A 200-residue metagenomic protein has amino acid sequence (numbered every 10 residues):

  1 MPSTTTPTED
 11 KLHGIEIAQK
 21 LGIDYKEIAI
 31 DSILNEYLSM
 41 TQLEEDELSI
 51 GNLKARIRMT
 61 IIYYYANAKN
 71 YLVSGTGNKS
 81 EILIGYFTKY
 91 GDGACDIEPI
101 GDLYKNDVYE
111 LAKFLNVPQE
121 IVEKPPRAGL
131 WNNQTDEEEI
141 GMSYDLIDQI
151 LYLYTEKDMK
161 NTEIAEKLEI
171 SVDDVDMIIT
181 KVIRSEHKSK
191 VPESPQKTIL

Functional and structural regions predicted by a protein language model:
M1-L83, I164: ATP-dependent adenylation/nucleotidyltransferase module used to activate substrates
P7, E36-Y37, G85, W131 (+2 more regions): Short Asp/Glu-rich motifs
L21, M40, E44, Y65-K69 (+8 more regions): Change "in soluble alpha/beta enzymes" to "in soluble alpha/beta proteins
D31, K79, P125, K167 (+1 more regions): Residue-level "edge-of-site" marker
S32, L48, I57-T60, L103-D107 (+5 more regions): Conserved active-site and cofactor/substrate-binding residues in soluble primary-metabolism enzymes
N35, T88, E110-K113, Y152 (+1 more regions): Generic alpha-helical structural context detector
I50-R58, L72-L146: Catalytic subdomain that performs nucleotidyl-dependent activation
G93, T135, E139-L200: Peripheral terminal appendages
